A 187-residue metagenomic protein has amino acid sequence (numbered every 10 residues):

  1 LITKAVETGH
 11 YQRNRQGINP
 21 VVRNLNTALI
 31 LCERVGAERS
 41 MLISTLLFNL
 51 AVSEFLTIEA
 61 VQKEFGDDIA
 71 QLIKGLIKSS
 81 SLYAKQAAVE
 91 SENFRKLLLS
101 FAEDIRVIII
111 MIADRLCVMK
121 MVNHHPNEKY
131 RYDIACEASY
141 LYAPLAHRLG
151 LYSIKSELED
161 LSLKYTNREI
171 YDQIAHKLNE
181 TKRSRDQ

Functional and structural regions predicted by a protein language model:
L1-Q187: Active-site helical microenvironments for divalent-metal-assisted chemistry
